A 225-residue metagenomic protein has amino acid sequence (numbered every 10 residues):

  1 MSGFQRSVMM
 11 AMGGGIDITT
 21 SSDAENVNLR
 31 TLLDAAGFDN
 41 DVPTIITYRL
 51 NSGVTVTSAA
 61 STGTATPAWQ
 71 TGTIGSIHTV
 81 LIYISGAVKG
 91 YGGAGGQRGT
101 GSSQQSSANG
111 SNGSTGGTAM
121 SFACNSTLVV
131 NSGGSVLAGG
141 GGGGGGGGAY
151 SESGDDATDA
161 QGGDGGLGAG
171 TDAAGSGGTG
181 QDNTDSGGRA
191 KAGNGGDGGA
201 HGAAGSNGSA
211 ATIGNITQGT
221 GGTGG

Functional and structural regions predicted by a protein language model:
M1-G225: Glycine-centric low-complexity repeats
